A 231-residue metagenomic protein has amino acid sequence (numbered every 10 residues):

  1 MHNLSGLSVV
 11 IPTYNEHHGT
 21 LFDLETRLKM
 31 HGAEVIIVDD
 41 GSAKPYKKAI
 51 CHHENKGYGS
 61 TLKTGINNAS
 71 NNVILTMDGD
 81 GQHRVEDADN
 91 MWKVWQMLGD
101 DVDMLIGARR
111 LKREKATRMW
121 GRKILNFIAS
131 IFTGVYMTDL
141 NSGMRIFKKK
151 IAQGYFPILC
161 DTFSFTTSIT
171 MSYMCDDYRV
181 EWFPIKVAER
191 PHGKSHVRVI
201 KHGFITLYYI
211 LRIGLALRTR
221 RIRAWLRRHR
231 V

Functional and structural regions predicted by a protein language model:
M1-L7, I11, H18-G19, G134 (+1 more regions): Hydrophobic helical membrane-anchoring modules
S5-S8, T26-I37: Short loop->beta transition adjacent to catalytic acidic/histidine clusters or analogous donor-positioning motifs
N15-K29: Short, well-formed alpha-helical segments that are part of the catalytic scaffolds of diverse glycosyltransferases
G19-F22, A43-K48: Acidic helix N-cap motif at the loop->helix transition within catalytic regions of sugar-transfer enzymes
D39-Y46, G81: A conserved acidic beta->alpha catalytic loop
H52, M77-G79: Catalytic metal- and UDP-sugar-binding loop of GT-A-like glycosyltransferases, i.e., residues flanking the conserved
E54-N68, E86-F163, R190-I205: Acceptor/aglycone-binding surface of glycosyltransferases and processive sugar-polymer synthases
I74: Short aromatic/hydrophobic "clamp" motif used to bind/position activated sugar donors
